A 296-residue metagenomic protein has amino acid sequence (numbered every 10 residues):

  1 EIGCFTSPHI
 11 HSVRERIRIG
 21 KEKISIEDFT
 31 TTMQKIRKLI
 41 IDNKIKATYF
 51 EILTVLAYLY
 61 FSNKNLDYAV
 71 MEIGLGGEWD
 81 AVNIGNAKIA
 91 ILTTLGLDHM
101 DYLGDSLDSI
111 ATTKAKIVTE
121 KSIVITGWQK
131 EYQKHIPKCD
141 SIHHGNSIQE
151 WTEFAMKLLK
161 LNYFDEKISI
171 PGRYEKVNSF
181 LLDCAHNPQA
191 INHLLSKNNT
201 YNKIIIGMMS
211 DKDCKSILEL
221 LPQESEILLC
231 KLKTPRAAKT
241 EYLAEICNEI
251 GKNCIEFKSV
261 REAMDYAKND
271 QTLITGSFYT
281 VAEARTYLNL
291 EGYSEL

Functional and structural regions predicted by a protein language model:
G3-F5, I89-I91, I125, H143 (+2 more regions): Hydrophobic/aromatic beta-strand patches that form the interior of the parallel beta-sheet core in alpha/beta enzyme
G3-G85, D101-L103, E131, H143-G145: ATP-dependent carboxylate-amine ligase catalytic core
T6-P8, E72-L75, T93-L95, T113 (+6 more regions): Fold-independent oxyanion-binding glycine-rich loops and adjacent beta-strand/coil segments at enzyme active sites
K21, W128, N178-S179: Residue-level detection of beta-strand-connecting loop/turn positions
Y58, S62, T152-K160, A282-R285: Short, amphipathic alpha-helical segments that act as regulatory/interfacial helices in nucleotide-processing proteins
Y68-I73, D80-I91, G96-H99, S109 (+1 more regions): Nucleotide phosphate-binding/pyrophosphate-handling subdomain across enzymes that bind or process nucleotide phosphates
L75-W79, N86-C139: Conserved catalytic-core segment of NTP-binding enzymes
N86, Q189-L296: ATP-dependent carboxylate-amine ligase
